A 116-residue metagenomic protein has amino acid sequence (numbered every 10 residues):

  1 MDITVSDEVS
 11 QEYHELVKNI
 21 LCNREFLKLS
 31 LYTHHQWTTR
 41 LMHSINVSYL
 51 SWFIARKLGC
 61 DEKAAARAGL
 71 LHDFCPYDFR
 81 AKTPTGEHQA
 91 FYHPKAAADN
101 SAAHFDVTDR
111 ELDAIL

Functional and structural regions predicted by a protein language model:
M1-L116: Metal-dependent phosphohydrolase cores
